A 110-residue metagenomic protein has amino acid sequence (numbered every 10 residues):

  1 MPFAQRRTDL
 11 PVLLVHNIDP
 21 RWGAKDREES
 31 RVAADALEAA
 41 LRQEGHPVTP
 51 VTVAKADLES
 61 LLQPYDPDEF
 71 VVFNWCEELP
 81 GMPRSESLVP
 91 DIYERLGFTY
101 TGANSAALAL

Functional and structural regions predicted by a protein language model:
M1-L110: ATP-binding N-terminal substructure of ATP-dependent carboxylate-amine bond-forming enzymes
